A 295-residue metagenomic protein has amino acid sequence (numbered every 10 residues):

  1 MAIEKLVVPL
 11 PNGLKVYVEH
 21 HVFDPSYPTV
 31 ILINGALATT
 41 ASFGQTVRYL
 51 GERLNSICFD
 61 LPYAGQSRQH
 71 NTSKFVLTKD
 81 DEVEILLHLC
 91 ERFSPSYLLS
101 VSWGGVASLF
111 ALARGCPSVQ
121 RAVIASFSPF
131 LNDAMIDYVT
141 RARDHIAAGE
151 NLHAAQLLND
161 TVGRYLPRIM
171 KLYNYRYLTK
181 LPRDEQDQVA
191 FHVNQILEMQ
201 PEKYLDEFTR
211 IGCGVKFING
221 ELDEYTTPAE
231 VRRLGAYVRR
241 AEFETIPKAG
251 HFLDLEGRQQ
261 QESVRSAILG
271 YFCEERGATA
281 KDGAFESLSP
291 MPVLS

Functional and structural regions predicted by a protein language model:
L14-Q69: Conserved HGGG/HGGXW glycine-rich cap/lid loop of the alpha/beta-hydrolase fold
C58-L99, S263: Active-site loop/oxyanion-hole signature of alpha/beta-hydrolase fold enzymes
S100-S108: Gly/Ala-rich beta-loop-alpha elbow adjacent to hydrolase catalytic centers
L109, A113, V119-G149: Flexible "cap/lid" loop of the alpha/beta hydrolase fold
D133-M135, L152-F208: Conserved alpha/beta-hydrolase catalytic His-Asp/Glu region
I211, F217-N219: Short beta-strand/loop motif that positions the catalytic acidic residue of the alpha/beta-hydrolase fold
L222-T226: Acidic catalytic loop of the alpha/beta-hydrolase fold
A249-E262: Catalytic histidine-centered segment of alpha/beta-hydrolase-like enzymes
